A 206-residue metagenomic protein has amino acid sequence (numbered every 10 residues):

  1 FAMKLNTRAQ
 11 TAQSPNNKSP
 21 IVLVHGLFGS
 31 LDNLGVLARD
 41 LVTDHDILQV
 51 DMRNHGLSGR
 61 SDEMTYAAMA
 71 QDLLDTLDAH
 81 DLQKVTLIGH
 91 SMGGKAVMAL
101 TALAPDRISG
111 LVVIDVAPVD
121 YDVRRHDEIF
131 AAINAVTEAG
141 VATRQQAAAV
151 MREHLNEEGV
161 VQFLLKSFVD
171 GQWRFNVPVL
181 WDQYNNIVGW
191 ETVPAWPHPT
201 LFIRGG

Functional and structural regions predicted by a protein language model:
F1-V22, V42-H45, L82-K84: Alpha/beta-hydrolase fold catalytic core
R8, G35-V42, L48-I88, M92 (+1 more regions): Active-site loop/oxyanion-hole signature of alpha/beta-hydrolase fold enzymes
G26-G29, S91, G206: Active-site glycine-rich loops that stabilize anionic/oxyanionic intermediates across multiple enzyme folds
F28, M52-G56, P118: Alpha/beta-hydrolase active-site loop signature
M98-L103, I108-T143: Flexible "cap/lid" loop of the alpha/beta hydrolase fold
A131-E138, Q146-G159, S167, G205: Helix-loop "lid/cap" segments that line or gate small-molecule binding pockets
D170-G206: Conserved serine/cysteine hydrolase catalytic core
